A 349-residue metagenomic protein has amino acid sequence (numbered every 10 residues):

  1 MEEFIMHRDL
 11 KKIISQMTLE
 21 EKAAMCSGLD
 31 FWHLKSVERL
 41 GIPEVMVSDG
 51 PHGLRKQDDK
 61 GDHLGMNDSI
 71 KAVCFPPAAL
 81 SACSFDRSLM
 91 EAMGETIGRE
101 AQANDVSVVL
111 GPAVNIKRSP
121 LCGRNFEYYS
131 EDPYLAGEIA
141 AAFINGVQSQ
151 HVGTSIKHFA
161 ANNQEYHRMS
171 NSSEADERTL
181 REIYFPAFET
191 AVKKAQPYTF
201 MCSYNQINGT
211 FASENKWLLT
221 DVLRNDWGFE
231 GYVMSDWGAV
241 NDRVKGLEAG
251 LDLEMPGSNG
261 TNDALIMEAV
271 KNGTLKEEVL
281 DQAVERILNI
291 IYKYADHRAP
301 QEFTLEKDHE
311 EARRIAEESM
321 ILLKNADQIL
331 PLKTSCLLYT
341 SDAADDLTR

Functional and structural regions predicted by a protein language model:
E2-S341, R349: Glycoside hydrolase catalytic-domain context in secreted enzymes
